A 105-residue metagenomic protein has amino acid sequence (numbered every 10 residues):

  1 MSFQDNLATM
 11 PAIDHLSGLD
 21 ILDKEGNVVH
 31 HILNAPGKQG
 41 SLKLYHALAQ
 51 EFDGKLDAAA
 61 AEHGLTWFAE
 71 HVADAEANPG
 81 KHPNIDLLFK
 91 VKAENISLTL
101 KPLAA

Functional and structural regions predicted by a protein language model:
M1, G26-H30, A73-D74: Generic, low-specificity signal for short hydrophobic/alpha-helical stretches with a mild N-terminal bias, encompassing
M1-S2, A105: Basic/polar N-terminal segments that are highly enriched at the extreme N-terminus, encompassing both cleavable
S2-D5, D53-H63, G80: Alpha-helix capping and helix-coil boundary motifs
S2-F3, L44, N84: Alpha-helical structural motif
F3-E25: Short, charge-rich, low-complexity alpha-helical interaction segments
A12-L16, A47, V91: Intrinsically disordered, charged low-complexity linkers and terminal tails that flank or connect structured domains
D20-A58: Amphipathic alpha-helical interaction modules
E62-A105: Short, compact, well-ordered microdomains
